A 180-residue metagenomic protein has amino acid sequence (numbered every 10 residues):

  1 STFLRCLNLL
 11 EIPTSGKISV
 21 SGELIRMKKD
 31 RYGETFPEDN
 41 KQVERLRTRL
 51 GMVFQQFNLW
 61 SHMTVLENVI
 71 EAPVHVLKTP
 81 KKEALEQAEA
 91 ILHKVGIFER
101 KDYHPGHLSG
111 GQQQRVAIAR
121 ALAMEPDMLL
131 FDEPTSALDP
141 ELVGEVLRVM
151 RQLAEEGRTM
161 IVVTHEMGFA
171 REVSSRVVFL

Functional and structural regions predicted by a protein language model:
G16-R31: Conserved ABC transporter NBD signature motif
M63-E71: Short coil-to-helix segment of the ABC ATPase nucleotide-binding domain corresponding to the Q-loop/switch region
Y103, M124, E156: Conserved signature/switch motifs of ABC ATPase nucleotide-binding domains
H104-L108, Q112: Conserved ABC ATPase signature
L129-D132: Catalytic Walker B motif of ABC-type/P-loop ATPase nucleotide-binding domains
P140-L142: Helix N-cap at the start of a conserved alpha-helix in ABC-type nucleotide-binding domains
T164-H165: H-loop/switch region of ABC-family ATPase nucleotide-binding domains
